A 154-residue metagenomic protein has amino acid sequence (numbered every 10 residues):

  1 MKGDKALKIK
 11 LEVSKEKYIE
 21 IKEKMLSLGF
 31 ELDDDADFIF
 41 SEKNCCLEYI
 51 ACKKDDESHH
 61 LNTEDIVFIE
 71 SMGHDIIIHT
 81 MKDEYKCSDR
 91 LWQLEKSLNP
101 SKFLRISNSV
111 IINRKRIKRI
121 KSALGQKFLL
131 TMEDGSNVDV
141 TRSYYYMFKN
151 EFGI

Functional and structural regions predicted by a protein language model:
M1-K43: N-terminal regulatory/sensing modules of transcriptional regulators
K2, D35-E133, N137-D139: Conserved binding/recognition cores within well-folded domains
E12-K15, N108, R142: Conserved residues at beta->alpha junctions
K24, L28-E31, L94-S97, S101 (+1 more regions): Conserved short hydrophobic interaction patches
S143, M147-N150, I154: Charged phosphate-binding loop/patch that engages nucleotide di/tri-phosphates or the phosphate backbone of nucleic
